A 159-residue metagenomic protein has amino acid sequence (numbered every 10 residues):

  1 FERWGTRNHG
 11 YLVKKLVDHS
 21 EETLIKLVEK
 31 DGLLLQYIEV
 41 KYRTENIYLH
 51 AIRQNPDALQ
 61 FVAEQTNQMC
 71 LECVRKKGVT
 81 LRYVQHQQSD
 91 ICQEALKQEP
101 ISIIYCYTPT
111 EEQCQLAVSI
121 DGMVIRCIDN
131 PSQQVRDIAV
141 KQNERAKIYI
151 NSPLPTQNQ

Functional and structural regions predicted by a protein language model:
F1-Q159: Alpha-helical scaffold segments
